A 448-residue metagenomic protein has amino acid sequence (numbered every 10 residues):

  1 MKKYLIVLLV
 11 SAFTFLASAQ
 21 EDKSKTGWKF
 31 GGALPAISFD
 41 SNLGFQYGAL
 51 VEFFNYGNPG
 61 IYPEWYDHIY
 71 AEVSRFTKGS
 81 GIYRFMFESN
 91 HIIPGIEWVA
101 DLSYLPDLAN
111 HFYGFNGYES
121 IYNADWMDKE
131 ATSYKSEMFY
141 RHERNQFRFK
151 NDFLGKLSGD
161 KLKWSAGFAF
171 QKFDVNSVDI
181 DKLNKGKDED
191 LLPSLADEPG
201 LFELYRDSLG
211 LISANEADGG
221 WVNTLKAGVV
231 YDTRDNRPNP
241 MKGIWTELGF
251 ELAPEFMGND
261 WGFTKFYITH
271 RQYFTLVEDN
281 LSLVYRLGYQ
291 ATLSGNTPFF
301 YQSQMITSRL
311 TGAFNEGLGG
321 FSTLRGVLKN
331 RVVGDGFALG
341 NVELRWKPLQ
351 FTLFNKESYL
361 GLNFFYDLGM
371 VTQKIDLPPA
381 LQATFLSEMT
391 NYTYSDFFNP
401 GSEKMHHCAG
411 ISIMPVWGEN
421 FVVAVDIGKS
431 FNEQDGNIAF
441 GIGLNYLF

Functional and structural regions predicted by a protein language model:
Q20-F30, G57-Y66, I92-E97, S158-W164 (+9 more regions): Short loop/turn motifs that connect adjacent beta-strands in outer-membrane beta-barrel proteins
Q20-I93, E97-V99, H111-F112, K185 (+6 more regions): Outer-membrane beta-barrel initiation region
K29-G31, L43-Y47, W65-D67, G79-Y83 (+8 more regions): Residues that define the transmembrane beta-barrel architecture of outer-membrane proteins
A33-P35, A49, I69-A71, W98-L102 (+9 more regions): Membrane-embedded beta-strand positions of outer-membrane beta-barrel proteins
F39-S41, F53-N55, V73-G79, S89-H91 (+11 more regions): Transmembrane beta-strands of outer-membrane beta-barrel pores
D101-S103, N110-D279: Transmembrane beta-strand segments of outer-membrane beta-barrel domains in Gram-negative and organellar OMPs
N215, L225, P238-F354, S395: C-terminal outer-membrane beta-barrel translocator/porin domains of Gram-negative envelope proteins and their
I413-P415, G436-F448: Outer-membrane beta-barrel "beta-signal"
